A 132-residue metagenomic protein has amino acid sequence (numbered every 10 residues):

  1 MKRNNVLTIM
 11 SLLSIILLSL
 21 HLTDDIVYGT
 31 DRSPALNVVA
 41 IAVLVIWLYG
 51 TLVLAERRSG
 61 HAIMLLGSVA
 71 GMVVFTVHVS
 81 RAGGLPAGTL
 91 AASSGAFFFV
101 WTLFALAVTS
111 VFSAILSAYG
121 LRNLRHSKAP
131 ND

Functional and structural regions predicted by a protein language model:
M1-R3, L22-S33: Short juxtamembrane and helix-loop transition motifs at transmembrane-helix boundaries in membrane proteins
R3-N5, L52, L103-A129: Membrane-water interface at the C-terminal end of transmembrane alpha helices
N5-S19: Alpha-helical transmembrane segments
L13-I16, I63, F98-V108: Physicochemical signature of membrane-embedded alpha-helices that form the seven-helix bundle of GPCRs, emphasizing
L18-D25, V69-L85: C-terminal TM-helix exit segments that contain a strictly Trp-centered aromatic cap at the helix terminus
V27-V45: Loop-to-helix transition at the N-terminal end of transmembrane alpha-helices
G29-R32, V77-W101: Interfacial non-cytosolic loop connecting adjacent transmembrane helices
T51-V77: Loop-to-transmembrane helix junctions at the membrane interface
